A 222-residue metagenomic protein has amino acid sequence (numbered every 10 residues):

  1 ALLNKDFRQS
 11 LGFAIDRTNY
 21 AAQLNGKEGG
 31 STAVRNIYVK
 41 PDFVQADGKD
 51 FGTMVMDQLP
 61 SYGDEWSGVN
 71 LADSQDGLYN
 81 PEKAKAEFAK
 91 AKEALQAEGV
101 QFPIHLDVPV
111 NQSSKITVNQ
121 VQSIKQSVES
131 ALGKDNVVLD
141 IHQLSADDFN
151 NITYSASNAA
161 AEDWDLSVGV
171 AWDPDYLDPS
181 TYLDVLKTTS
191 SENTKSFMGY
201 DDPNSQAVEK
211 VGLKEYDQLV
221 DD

Functional and structural regions predicted by a protein language model:
L2-S130: Append "and occasionally in soluble cytosolic enzymes with long acidic Gly/Pro-rich linkers
D6, Q122-S130, D147-W164: Short helices/loops that flank or line small-molecule/ion binding pockets
Q9, F13, R17, A21 (+3 more regions): Extracytoplasmic/peripheral linker and loop segments enriched in polar/acidic and small residues with frequent Thr/Pro
K27-G30, I124-K125, A156-N158, T181-T188: Short secondary-structure boundary/capping segments
V100-L106, N136-L139, W164: Residue-level recognition of the N-termini of beta-strands and the immediately preceding loop/turn
S113, A171-P174: Short, glycine-/Ser/Thr-/acidic-enriched flexible segments
E129-I141: Structural alpha-beta junctions
D163-A171: Short beta-strand and adjacent tight-turn residues that come in two discontinuous sequence segments and form the edges
